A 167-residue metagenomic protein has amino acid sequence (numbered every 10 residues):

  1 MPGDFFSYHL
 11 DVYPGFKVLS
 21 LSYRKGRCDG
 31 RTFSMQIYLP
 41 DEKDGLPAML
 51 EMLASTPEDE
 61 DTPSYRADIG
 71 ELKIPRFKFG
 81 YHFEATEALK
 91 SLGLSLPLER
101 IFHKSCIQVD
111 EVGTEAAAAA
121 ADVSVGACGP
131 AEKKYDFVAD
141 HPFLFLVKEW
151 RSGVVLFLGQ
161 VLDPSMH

Functional and structural regions predicted by a protein language model:
M1-H167: Secretory/exported precursors with cleavable N-terminal leaders
